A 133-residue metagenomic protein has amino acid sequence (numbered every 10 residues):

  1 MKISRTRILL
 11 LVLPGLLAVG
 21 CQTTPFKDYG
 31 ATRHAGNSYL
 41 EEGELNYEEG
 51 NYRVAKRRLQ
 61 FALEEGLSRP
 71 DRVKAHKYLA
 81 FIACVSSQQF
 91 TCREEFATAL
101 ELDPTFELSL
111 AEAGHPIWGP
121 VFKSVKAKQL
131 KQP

Functional and structural regions predicted by a protein language model:
G15-S38: Bacterial Sec signal peptide processing site at the extreme N-terminus
R33-H34, P70-R72: Residue signature of alpha-solenoid helical repeat architecture, marking inter-repeat boundaries and helix-start
